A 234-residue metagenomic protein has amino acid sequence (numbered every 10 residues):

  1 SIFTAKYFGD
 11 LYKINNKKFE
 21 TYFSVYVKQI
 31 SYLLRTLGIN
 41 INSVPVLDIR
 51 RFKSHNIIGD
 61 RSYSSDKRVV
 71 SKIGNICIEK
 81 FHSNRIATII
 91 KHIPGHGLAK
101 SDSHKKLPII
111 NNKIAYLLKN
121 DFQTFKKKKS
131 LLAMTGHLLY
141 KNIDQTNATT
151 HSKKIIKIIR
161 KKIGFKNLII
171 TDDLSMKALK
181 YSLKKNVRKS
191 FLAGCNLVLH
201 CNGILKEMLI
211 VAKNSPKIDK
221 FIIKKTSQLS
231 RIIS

Functional and structural regions predicted by a protein language model:
S1-F3, N40-D60, I90-I109, G136: Active-site-proximal loop/short-helix segments that contain or immediately flank catalytic acid/base residue(s)
S1-F3, Y26-I49, V70, G74-P94: Glycine-rich, aromatic-flanked loop segments that form ligand/cofactor-binding clefts across common enzyme folds
I2-E20, S54-I73, S101-K119, I143-T150: Glycine-rich tight-turn/loop motif centered on a GG-T
K6-K18, G194, L199, S230-S234: Charged, low-complexity C-terminal accessory regions
K13-I39, D121, L192: Alpha-helical scaffold segments that flank or form the walls of functional sites
S43, K220-I223: Short beta-strand elements of ligand-binding domains
N75-I76, F81-H82, I86-F221, L229-I232: Second-shell residues forming the walls of enzyme active-site clefts
